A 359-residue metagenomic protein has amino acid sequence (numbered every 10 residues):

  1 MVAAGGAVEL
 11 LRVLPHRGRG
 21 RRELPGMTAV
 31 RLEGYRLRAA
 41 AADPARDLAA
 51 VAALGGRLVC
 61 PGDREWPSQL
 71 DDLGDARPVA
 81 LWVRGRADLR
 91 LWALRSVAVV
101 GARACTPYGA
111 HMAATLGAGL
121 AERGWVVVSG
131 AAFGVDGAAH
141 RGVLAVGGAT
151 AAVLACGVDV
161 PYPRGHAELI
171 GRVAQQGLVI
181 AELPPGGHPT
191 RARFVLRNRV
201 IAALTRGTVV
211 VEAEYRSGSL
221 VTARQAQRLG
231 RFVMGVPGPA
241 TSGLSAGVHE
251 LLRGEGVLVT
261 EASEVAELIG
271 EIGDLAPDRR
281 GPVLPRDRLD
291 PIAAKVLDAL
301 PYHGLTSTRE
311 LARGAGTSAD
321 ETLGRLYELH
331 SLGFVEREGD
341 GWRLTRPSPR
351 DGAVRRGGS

Functional and structural regions predicted by a protein language model:
M1-V79: N-terminal positively charged helical leader segments and presequences
L54-S359: Glycine-biased, small-residue-rich flexible motifs in mid-sequence functional cores and linkers
